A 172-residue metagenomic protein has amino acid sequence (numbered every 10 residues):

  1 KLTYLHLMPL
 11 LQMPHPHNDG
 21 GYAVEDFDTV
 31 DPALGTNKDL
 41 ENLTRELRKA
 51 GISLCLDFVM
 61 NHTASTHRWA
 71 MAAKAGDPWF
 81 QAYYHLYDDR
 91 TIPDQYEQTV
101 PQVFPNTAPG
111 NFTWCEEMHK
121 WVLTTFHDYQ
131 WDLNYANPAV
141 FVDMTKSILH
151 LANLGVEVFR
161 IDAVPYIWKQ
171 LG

Functional and structural regions predicted by a protein language model:
K1-T145, L149, N153, V164-G172: Acidic/aromatic-lined carbohydrate-recognition and catalytic surfaces of CAZymes acting on diverse glycans
L154-V158: A glycine-centered loop/beta-turn motif at secondary-structure junctions
F159-A163: Extended, hydrophobic alpha-helical segments in both membrane/secreted and soluble proteins
